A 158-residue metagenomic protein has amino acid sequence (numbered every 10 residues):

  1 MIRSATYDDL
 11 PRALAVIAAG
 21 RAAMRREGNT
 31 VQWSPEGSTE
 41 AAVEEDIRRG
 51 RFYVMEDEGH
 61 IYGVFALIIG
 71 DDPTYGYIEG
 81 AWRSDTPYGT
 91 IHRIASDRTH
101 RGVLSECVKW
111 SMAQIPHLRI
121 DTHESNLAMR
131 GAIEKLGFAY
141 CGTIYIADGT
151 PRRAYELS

Functional and structural regions predicted by a protein language model:
M1-A15: A short beta-loop-alpha structural element at the N-terminal edge of CoA-dependent acyl/N-acetyltransferase catalytic
R21-A41: Conserved GNAT-fold acetyl-CoA-binding loop/helix
V54, H60-G70: Conserved beta-strand in the GNAT
V64, T150-Y155: Short hydrophobic/aromatic beta-strand or adjacent loop that forms the aromatic wall/cage of a ligand/substrate-binding
A66-T99: Conserved acyl-donor/pantetheine-binding loop and adjacent beta-alpha core of acyl/acetyltransferases and related
S96-A113, R130-K135: Conserved acetyl-CoA-binding loop-helix of GNAT-fold acetyltransferases
Q114-S125: Conserved GNAT acetyl-CoA-binding A-motif
S125-G142, A147-T150: Conserved active-site alpha-helix within GNAT-family acetyltransferase domains
